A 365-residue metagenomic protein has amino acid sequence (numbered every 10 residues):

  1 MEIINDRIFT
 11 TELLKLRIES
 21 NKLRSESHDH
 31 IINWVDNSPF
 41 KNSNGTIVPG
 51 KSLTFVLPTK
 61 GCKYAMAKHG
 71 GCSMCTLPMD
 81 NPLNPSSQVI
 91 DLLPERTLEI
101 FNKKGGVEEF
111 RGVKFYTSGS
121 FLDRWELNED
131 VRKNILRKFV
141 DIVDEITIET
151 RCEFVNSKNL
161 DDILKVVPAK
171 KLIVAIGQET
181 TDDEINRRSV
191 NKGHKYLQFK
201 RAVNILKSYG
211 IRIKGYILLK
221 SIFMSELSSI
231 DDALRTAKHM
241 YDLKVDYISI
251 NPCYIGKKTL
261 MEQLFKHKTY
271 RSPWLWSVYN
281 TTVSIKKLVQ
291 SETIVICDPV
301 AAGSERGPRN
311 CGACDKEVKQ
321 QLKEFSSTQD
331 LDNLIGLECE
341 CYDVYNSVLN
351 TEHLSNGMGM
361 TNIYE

Functional and structural regions predicted by a protein language model:
M1-N21, I255-E365: Auxiliary Fe-S-binding modules of radical SAM enzymes
N44-L92: Canonical Radical SAM [4Fe-4S] cluster-binding loop centered on the CxxxCxxC motif and its immediate flanking residues
T76-N128, F139-N156, K171-F199, S249: Core AdoMet radical
I100-E108, N134-D141, D161-K171, N204-G210 (+2 more regions): Acidic (Asp/Glu)-rich catalytic clusters
G119-F121, C152-F154, T180-D182, L219-F223 (+2 more regions): Active-site-proximal loop/turn and secondary-structure-junction residues that shape catalytic pockets, frequently
W125-K133, N156-V166, E226-L227: Distinct, well-ordered alpha-helical segments
T147, E184-K192, L219-L227, L264 (+1 more regions): Surface-exposed cleft-lining segments at the edges of enzyme active sites
L197-T259, Y279-P299: Conserved C-terminal portion of the radical SAM core fold that forms the substrate/S-adenosylmethionine-binding
